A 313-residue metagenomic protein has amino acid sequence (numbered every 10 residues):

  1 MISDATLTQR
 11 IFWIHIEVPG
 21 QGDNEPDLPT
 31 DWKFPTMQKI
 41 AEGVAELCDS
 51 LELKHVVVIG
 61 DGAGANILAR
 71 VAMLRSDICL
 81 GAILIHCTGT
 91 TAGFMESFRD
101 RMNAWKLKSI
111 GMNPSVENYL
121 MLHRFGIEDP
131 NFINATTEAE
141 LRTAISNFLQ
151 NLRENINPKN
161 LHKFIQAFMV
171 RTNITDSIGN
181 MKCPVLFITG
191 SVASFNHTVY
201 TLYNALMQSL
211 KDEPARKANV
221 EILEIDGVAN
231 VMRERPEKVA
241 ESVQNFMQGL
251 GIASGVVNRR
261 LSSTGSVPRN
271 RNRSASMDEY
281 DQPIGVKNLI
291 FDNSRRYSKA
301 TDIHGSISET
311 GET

Functional and structural regions predicted by a protein language model:
M1-L7: Short, surface-exposed "cap/lid" segments of acyl-processing enzymes
Q9, I14-I59: Active-site loop/oxyanion-hole signature of alpha/beta-hydrolase fold enzymes
V58-D61, I85: Short beta-strand immediately N-terminal to the catalytic nucleophile in serine-hydrolase-like folds
G64-A65, A240: Catalytic nucleophile loop
N66-M112: Flexible "cap/lid" loop of the alpha/beta hydrolase fold
G93-M95, N113-M181: Conserved alpha/beta-hydrolase catalytic His-Asp/Glu region
R153-E224, N230, Y280-T313: Conserved serine/cysteine hydrolase catalytic core
M232-Q248, A253-S254: Post-His helix in hydrolase/transferase enzymes
